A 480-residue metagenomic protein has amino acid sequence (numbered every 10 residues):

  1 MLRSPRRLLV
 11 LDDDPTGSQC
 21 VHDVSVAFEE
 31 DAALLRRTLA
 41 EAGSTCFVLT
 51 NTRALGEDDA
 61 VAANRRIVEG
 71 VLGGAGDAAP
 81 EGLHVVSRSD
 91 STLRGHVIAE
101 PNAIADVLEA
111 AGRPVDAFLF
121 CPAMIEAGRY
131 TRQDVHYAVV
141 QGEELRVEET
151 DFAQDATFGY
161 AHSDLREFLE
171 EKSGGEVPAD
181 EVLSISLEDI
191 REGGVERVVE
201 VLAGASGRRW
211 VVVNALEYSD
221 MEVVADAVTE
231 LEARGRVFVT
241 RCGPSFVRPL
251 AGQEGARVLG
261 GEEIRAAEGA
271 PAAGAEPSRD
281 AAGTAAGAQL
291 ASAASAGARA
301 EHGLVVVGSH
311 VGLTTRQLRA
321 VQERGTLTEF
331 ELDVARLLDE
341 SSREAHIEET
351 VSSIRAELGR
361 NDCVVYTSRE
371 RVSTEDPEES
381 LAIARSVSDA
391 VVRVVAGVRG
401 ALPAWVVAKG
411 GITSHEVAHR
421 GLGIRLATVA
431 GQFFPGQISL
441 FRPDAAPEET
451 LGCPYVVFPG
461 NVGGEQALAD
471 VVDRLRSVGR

Functional and structural regions predicted by a protein language model:
M1-D12, Q19-H22, L35-R37, A42-S44 (+4 more regions): Cap/lid and interdomain-hinge subdomains that line or gate substrate/regulatory clefts in soluble alpha/beta enzymes
L11-D12, F47-T50, S87-R88, L119-A123 (+6 more regions): Short beta-strand segments
D14-G17, S89-A99, I125-A127, L216-D220 (+4 more regions): Gly/Ser/Thr-rich loops at beta-strand to alpha-helix junctions that form or flank small-molecule/cofactor-binding
Q19-L49, E349-L358, V429-E448: N-terminal short beta-loop-beta anion/metal-coordinating cradle
C20-D23, H96-E100, R129-Y137, E222-A227 (+5 more regions): Short acidic, glycine/serine/threonine-rich loops at helix termini
V24-A27, P403, I412-G463, A467: Conserved, well-ordered active-site substructure
V135-G274, R279-G283, G287-T350: Conserved, well-structured core segments that form the ligand-binding/active-site neighborhood of functional domains
I354, L358-G411: C-terminal structural cap/anchor segments
